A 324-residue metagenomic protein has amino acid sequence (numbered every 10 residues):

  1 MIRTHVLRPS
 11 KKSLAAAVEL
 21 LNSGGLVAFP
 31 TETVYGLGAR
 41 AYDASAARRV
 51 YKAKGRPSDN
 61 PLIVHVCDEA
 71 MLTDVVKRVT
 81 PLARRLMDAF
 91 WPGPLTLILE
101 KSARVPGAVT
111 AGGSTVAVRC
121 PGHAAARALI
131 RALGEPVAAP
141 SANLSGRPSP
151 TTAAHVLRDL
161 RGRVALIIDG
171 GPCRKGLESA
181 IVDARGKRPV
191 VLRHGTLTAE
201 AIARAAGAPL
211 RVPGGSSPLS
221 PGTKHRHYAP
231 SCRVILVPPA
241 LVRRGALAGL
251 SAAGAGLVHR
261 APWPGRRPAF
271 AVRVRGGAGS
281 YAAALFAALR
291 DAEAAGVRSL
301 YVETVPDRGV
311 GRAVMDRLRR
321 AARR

Functional and structural regions predicted by a protein language model:
M1-R324: Active-site-adjacent structural elements in enzyme catalytic cores
